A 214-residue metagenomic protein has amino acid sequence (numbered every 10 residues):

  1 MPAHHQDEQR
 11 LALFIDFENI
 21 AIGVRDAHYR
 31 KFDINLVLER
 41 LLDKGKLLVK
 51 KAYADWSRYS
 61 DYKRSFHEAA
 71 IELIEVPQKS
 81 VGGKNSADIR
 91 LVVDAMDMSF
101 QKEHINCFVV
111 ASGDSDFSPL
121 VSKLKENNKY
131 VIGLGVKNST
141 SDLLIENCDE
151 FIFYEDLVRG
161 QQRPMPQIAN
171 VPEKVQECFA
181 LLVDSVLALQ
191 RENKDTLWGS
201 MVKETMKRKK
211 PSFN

Functional and structural regions predicted by a protein language model:
M1-D7, L157-V175: Intrinsically disordered, low-complexity linkers and terminal tails enriched in Pro/Gly and often acidic or mixed-charge
M1-F100, L120-S122, Y130: Domain-level signal for Mg2+-assisted phosphodiester chemistry and nucleotide/NA-binding surfaces in nucleic-acid
Y53-A54, N106-G113, L120, L124 (+1 more regions): Acidic beta-strand-to-loop metal/phosphate-binding motif
Y59-K63, V136-L144: Short, glycine/polar-rich helix-capping loops at beta-to-alpha or helix-loop-helix junctions that flank or form
A69, N127, E146-C148: Short, structured coil segments at secondary-structure junctions
L73, F108, V131, F151-I152: Short, well-ordered beta-strand core segments
L134, P164-N214: N-terminal regulatory modules in eukaryotic regulatory proteins
T140-Q161, M165: Contiguous mid-protein beta-loop-alpha structural module that forms a pocket-lining wall or clamp of enzyme active
